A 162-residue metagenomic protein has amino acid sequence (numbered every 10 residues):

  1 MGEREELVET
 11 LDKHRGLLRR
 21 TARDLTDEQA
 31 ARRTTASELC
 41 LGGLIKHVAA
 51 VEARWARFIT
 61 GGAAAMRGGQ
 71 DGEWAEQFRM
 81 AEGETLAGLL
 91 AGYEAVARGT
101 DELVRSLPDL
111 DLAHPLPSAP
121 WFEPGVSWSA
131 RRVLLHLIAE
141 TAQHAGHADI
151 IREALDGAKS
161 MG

Functional and structural regions predicted by a protein language model:
M1, E5-V8, M80-L90, P124: Charge-dense, low-complexity intrinsically disordered segments
R4-A22, D27-E76, L116-G162: Short, contiguous alpha-helical
E76-P115, R131-I138, A142: Acidic/histidine-rich alpha-helical segments that form the ligand environment of transition-metal centers
